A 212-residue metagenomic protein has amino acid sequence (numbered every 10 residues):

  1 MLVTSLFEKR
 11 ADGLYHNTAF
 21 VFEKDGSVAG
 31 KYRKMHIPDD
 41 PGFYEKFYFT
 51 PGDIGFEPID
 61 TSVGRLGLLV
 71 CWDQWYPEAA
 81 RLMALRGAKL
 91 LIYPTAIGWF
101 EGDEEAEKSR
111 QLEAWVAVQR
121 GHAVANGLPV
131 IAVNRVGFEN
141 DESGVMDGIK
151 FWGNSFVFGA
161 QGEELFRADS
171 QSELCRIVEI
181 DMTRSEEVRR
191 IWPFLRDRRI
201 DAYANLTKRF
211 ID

Functional and structural regions predicted by a protein language model:
M1-V3, R65, C71-C175: CN hydrolase (nitrilase-like) catalytic-core segments centered on the catalytic cysteine and neighboring Lys/Glu
T4-L6, T18-V21, E57, S155-V157 (+1 more regions): Short beta-strand scaffold segments in enzyme catalytic cores
F7-R10, G137: Glycine-rich, aromatic-flanked loop segments that form ligand/cofactor-binding clefts across common enzyme folds
K9-G121, I191-W192: Active-site catalytic loop in hydrolytic enzyme cores
T18, K31, R167-D169, I177: Residue-level detector of high-confidence beta-strand sites
E23-G26, G159-Q161, I180: Short acidic-glycine loop/turn motifs at beta-strand connectors
S185-D212: A conserved C-terminal secondary-structure "cap"
